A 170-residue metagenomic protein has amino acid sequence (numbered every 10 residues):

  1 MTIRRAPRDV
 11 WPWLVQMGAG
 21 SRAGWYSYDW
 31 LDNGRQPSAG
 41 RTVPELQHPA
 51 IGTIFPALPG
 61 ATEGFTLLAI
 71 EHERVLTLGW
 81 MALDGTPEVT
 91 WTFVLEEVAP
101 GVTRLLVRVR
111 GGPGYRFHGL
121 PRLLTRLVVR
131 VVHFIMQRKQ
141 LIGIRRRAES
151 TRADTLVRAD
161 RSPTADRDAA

Functional and structural regions predicted by a protein language model:
M1-I54, E149-A170: Hydrophobic ligand-binding cavity/cleft-lining segments
R4-R8, L68-E73, V94-R104, R138 (+1 more regions): A short, structured loop/turn motif at beta-sheet edges
R5, D9-P12, T62, T90 (+1 more regions): Short, well-structured alpha-helical interface segments that form or flank functional binding sites
G18-A19, R74, D84: Short, catalytically relevant binding-site loops at active-site mouths
A50-L58, L127-V131: A short acidic, glycine-rich active-site loop that binds or catalyzes chemistry on phosphate/adenosine moieties
G52-I54, L76-L83: Short beta-strand segments that buttress and anchor functional surface loops
L58-G64, T86-E88: Short coil-to-beta-strand transition motifs
L83-R138, I142-R146: Beta-strand/loop substructures that line and gate deep hydrophobic ligand-binding cavities in soluble
